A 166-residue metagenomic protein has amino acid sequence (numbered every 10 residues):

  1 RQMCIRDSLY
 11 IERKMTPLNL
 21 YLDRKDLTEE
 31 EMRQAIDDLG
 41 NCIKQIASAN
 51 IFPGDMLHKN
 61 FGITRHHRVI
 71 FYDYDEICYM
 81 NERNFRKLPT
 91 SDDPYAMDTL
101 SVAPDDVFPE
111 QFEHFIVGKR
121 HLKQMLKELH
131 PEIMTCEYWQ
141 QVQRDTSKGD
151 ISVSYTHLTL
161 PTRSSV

Functional and structural regions predicted by a protein language model:
R1-I5, T156-T162: Conserved small/polar residues in nucleotide/adenosyl-binding loops
Q2, R6-L18: Conserved ATP-binding subdomain of kinase catalytic cores across diverse folds
L18-E30: Glycine- and acidic
E29-G54: Conserved kinase catalytic-core helix
D55, N60, T159-P161: Alpha-helical hinge/cap motifs
K59-T99: Catalytic activation segment of kinase domains across protein kinase-like and atypical kinase folds
A96-L158: C-terminal region signature
